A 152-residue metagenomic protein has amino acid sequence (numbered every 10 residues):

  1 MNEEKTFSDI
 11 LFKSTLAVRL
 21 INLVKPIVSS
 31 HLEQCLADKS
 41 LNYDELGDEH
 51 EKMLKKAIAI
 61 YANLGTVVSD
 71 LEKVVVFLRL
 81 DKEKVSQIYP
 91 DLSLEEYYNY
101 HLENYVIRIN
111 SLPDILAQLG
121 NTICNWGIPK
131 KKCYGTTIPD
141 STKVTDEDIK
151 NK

Functional and structural regions predicted by a protein language model:
N2-L102: Charged alpha-helical initiation segments
L92-K152: Short non-catalytic regulatory patches outside canonical folded cores
